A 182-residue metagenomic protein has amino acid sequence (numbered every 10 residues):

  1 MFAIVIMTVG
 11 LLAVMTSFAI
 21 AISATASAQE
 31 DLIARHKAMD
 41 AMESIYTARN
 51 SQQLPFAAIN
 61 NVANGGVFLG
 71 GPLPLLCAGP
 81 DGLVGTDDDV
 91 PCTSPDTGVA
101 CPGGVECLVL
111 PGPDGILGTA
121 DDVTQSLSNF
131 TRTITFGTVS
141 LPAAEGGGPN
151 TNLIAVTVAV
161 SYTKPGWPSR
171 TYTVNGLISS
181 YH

Functional and structural regions predicted by a protein language model:
F2-D40: Aliphatic-rich helix starts adjacent to a transmembrane/signal segment
L32, H36-H182: Low-complexity, Gly/Pro-rich coil/beta segments used as flexible assembly/activation regions
